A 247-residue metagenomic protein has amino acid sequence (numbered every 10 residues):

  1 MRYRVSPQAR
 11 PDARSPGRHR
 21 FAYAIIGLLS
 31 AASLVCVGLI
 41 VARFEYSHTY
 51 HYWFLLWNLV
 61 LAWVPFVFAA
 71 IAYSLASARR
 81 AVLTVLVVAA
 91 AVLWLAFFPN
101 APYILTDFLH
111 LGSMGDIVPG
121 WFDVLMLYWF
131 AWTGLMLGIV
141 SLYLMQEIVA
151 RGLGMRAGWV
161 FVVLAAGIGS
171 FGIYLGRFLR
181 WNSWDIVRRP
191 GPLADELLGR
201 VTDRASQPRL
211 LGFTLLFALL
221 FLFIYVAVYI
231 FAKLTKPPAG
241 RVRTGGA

Functional and structural regions predicted by a protein language model:
A13-A31: N-terminal membrane topogenic signal
V41-W53, A72-R79: Short, hydrophobic transmembrane alpha-helix segments
N58-S74: Central hydrophobic cores of alpha-helical transmembrane segments in multi-pass inner-membrane proteins across all
I71-A76, A101-G112, V140: Transmembrane alpha-helix boundary signature
V88-P99, F161-R180: Hydrophobic alpha-helical membrane-insertion segments
V124-G138, R200-F223: Hydrophobic alpha-helical transmembrane segments
M136-V149, L215-P238: Transmembrane alpha-helical segments in integral membrane proteins
D185-P208: Short, membrane-exposed interhelical loops at transmembrane-helix boundaries
